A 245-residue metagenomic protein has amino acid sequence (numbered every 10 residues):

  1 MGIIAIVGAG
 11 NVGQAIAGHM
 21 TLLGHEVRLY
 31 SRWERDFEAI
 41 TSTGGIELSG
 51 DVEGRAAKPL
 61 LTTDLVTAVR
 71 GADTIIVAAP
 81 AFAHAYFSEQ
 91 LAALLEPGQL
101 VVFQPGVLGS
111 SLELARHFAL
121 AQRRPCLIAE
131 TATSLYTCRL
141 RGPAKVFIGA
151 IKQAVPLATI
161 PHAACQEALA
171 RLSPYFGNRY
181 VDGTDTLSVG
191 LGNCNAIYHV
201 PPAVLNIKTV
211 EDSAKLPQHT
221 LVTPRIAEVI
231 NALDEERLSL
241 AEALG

Functional and structural regions predicted by a protein language model:
M1-G50: NAD(P)+-binding Rossmann beta1-loop-alpha1 motif at the extreme N-terminus of oxidoreductases
G2, C126, Q153-V155: Nucleotide donor/acceptor-binding cores
G24, K58-P59, A72, G98: Short, well-ordered alpha-helix to beta-strand connector turns
G54-G71: Short acidic low-complexity segments
I76-V77, A81-A144: Rossmann-like NAD(P)(H) cofactor-binding subdomain of soluble oxidoreductases
Q153-G245: Active-site-lining helix/loop region of Rossmann-like oxidoreductase modules
